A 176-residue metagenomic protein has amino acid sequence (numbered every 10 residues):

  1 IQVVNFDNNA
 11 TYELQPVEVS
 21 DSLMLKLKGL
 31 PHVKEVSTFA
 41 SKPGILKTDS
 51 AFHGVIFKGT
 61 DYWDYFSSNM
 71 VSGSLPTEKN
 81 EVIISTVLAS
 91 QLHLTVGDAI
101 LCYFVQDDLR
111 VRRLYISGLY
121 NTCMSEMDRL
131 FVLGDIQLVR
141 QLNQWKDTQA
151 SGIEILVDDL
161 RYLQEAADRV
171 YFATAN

Functional and structural regions predicted by a protein language model:
I1-V55: Hydrophobic, regular-secondary-structure patches
D21, F39-T77, I116, L133-I136: The feature marks short, hydrophobic/small-residue-biased sequence motifs that occur predominantly
H32, A51-V55, N80, V96-D98 (+3 more regions): Envelope-exposed proteins and targeting segments
W63, L88-A89, V139-R140: A generic structural signal for short hydrophobic patches within well-formed alpha-helices
V71, T77-E78, I83, T95: Residue-level recognition of short, solvent-exposed, well-ordered loop/turn junctions that link secondary-structure
Q91-R112: Short conserved beta-strand and strand-loop elements enriched in small hydrophobics with frequent Asp/Gly
V105-N176: Mechanotransmission and gating elements of multispan inner-membrane complexes involved in transport and envelope
